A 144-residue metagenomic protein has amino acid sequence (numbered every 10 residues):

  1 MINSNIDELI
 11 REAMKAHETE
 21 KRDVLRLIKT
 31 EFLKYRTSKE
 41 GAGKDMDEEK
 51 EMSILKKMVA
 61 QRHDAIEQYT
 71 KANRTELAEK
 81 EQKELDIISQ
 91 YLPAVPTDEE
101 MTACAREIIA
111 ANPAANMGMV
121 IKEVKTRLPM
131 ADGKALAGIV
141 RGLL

Functional and structural regions predicted by a protein language model:
M1-L144: Charged, compositionally biased, marginally structured helical/coil segments
